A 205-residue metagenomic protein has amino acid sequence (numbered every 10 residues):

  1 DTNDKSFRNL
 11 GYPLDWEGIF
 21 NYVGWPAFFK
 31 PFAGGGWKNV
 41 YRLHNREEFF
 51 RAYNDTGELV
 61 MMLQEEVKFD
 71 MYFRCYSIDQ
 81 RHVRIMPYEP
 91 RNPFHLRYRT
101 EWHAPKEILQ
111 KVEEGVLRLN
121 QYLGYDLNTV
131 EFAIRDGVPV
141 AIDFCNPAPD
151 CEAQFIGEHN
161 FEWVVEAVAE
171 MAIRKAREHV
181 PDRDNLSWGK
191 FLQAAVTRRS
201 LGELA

Functional and structural regions predicted by a protein language model:
D1-V40: A conserved helix-loop-beta module that forms one wall/lid of the active-site cleft in ATP-utilizing catalytic domains
P26-F28, V60-Q64, L127-V130: A short linear hydrophobic-aromatic micro-motif
A27, R84, N128, V140-D143: Protein kinase-like catalytic core scaffold
F32, E66-V67, Y76, E131-A133 (+1 more regions): Anionic group-transfer/hydrolysis microenvironments
A33-L123: Phosphate-binding site of ATP-dependent enzymes
C75-S77, V138-Q154: A short beta-strand motif that forms the metal-chelation/ATP-contact edge of phosphoryl-transfer active sites
N92-T100, D150-H159: A short, polar/charged loop-to-alpha-helix boundary motif
F94-A141, W163-L204: A long amphipathic alpha-helix within ATP-dependent nucleotide-binding catalytic cores
